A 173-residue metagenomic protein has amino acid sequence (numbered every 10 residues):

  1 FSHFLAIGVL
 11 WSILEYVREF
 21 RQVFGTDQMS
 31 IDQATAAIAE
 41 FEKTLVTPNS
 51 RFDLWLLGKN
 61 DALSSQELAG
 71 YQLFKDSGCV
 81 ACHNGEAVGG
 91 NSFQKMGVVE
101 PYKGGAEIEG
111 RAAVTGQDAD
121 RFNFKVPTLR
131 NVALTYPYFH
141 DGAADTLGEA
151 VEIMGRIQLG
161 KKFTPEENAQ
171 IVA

Functional and structural regions predicted by a protein language model:
F1-A173: Periplasmic c-type cytochrome electron-transfer domains
